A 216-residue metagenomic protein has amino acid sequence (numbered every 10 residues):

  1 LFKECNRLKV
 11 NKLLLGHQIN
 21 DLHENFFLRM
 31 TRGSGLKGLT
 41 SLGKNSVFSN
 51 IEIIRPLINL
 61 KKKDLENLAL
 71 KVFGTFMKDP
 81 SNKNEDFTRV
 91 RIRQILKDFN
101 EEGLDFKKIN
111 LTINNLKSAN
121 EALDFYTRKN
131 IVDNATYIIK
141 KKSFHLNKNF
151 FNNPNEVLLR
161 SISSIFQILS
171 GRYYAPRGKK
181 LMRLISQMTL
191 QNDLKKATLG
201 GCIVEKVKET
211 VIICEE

Functional and structural regions predicted by a protein language model:
L1-R7: Short, well-structured alpha-helical segments in soluble
F2, E66-L68, S163: Short glycine-/small-residue-rich flexible loop motifs, especially phosphate/cofactor-binding loops
R7, K12-G16, E24-T112, L146: Catalytic subdomain that performs nucleotidyl-dependent activation
G16, D21, I138: A phosphate-binding catalytic loop at a beta-strand-loop-alpha-helix junction that coordinates phosphoryl groups
I19, T88, P154, L158: Hydrophobic (often cysteine-bearing) scaffold residues that line and stabilize catalytic clefts of nucleotide/cofactor
N20-H23, S186: Conserved radical SAM core fold
S46-S49, E102, L111-E216: AMP-forming adenylation/ATP pyrophosphatase catalytic core
